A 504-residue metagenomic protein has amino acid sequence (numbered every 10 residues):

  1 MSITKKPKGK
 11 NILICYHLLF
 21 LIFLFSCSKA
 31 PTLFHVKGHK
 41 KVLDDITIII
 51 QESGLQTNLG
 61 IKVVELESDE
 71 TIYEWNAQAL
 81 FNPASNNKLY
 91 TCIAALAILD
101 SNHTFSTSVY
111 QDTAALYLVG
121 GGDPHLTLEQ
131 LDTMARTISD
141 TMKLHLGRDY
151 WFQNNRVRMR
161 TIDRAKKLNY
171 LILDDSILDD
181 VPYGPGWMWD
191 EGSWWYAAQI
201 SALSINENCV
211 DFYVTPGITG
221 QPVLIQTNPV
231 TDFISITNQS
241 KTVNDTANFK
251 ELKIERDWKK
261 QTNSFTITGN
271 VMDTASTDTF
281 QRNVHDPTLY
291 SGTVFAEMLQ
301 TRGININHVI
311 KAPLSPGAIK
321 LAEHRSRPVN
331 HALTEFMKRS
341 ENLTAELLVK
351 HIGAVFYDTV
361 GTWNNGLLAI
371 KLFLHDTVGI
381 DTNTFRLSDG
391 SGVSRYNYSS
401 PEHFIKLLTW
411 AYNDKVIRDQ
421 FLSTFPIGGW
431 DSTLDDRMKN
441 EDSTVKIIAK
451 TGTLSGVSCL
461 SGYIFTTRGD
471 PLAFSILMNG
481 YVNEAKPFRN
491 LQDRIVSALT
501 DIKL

Functional and structural regions predicted by a protein language model:
M1-N11: N-terminal secretory signal peptides that target proteins for export/translocation
F25-S26: C-terminal motif of bacterial Sec signal peptides marking the signal peptidase cleavage site
A30-A79, L99-N102, T137-N154: Beta-lactamase-like hydrolase cores
I49, I98-T382, A498-L504: Conserved serine DD-peptidase/penicillin-binding transpeptidase domain and beta-lactam-recognizing active-site
I72-E74, H324, V349-L504: Small-residue-rich helix-loop
E74-A94, I98: Short active-site loop at a secondary-structure junction that contains or immediately precedes the catalytic residue(s)
